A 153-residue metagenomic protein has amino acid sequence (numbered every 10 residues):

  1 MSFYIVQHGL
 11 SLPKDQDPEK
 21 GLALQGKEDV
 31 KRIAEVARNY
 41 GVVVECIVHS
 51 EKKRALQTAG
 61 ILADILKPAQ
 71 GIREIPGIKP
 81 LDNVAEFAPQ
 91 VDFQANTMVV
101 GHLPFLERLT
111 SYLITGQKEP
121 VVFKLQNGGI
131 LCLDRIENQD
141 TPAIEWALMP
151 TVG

Functional and structural regions predicted by a protein language model:
S2-D82, L106-E107, K124-G128, R135: Active-site-proximal alpha-helix that buttresses catalytic centers in soluble enzyme cores
G41-V43, Q90-F93: Flexible, charged surface loops at secondary-structure boundaries
K67-A69, Q94, Q139: Short, well-ordered coil/turn elements that cap or connect secondary structure elements
K79-V91: Short alpha-helix plus adjacent loop in nuclease-associated cores
D92-G101, F105, T141-P150: A polyampholytic, Gly/Pro-enriched intrinsically disordered region
N96-M98, L103-G129: Non-DNA-binding regulatory cores of transcription-related proteins, predominantly C-terminal effector-binding
Q117-A143, M149-V152: Domain-level recognition of soluble alpha/beta enzyme cores, biased toward histidine phosphatases/phosphomutases
